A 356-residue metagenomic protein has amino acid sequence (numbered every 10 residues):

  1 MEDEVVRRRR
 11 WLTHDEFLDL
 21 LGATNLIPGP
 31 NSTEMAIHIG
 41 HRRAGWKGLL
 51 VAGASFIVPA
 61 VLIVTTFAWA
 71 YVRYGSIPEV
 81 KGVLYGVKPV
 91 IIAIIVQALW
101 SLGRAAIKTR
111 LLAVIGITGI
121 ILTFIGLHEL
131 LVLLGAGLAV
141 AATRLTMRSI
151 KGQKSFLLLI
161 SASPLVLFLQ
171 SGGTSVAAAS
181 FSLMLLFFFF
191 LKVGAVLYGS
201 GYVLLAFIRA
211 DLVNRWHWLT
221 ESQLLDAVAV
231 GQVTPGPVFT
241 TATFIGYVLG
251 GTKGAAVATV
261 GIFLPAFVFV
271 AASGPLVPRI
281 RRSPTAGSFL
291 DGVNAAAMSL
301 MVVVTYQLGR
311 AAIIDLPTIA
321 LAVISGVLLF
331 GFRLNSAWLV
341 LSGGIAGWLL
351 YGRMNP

Functional and structural regions predicted by a protein language model:
M1-I27, H38-T234, V238-P356: Multi-pass membrane proteins that catalyze or facilitate reactions on polyprenyl-/lipid-phosphate substrates and their
